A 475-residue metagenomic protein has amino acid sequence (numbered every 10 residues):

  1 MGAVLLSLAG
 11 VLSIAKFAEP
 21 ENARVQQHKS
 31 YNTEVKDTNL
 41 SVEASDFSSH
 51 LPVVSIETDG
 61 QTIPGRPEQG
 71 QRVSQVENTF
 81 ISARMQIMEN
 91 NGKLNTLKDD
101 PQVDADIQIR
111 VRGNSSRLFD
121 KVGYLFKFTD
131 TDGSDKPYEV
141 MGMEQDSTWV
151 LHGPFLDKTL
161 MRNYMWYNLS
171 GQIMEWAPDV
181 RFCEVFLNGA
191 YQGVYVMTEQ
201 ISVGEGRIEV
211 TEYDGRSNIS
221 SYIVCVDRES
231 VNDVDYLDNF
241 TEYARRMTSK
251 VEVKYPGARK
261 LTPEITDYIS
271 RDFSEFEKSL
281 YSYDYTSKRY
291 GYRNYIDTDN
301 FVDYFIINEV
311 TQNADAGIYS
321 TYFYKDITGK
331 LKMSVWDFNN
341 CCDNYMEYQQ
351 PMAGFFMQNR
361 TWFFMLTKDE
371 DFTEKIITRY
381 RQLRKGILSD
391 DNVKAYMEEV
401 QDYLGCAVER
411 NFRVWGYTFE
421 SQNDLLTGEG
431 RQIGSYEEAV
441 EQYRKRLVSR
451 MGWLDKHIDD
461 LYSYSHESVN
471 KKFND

Functional and structural regions predicted by a protein language model:
M1-Q108, D391, E398, D402-D475: Regulatory N- and C-terminal appendages and interdomain linkers associated with kinase/kinase-like NTP transferase
E19, P64, K254-G317, K325-D475: Middle-to-C-terminal accessory/interaction subdomains
P67-Q69, L97, P137-E139, R162-N163 (+5 more regions): Short, solvent-exposed loop/turn and secondary-structure capping segments
I87, N95, D99-G153: Conserved oxyanion/phosphate-binding beta-strand-loop segments in alpha/beta enzyme cores
Y124-K127, T148-G153, L160, E184 (+6 more regions): Structural recognition of the beta-strand scaffold that forms the well-ordered cores of secreted hydrolase catalytic
D132-G133, I173-W176, Y191-D303: Internal "kinase-insert"/substrate-recognition segments embedded within catalytic cores of ATP-dependent enzymes
F155-E175: A conserved alpha-helical element in kinase catalytic cores
Q172-E184, N313: Short, well-structured beta-strand/strand-turn elements
